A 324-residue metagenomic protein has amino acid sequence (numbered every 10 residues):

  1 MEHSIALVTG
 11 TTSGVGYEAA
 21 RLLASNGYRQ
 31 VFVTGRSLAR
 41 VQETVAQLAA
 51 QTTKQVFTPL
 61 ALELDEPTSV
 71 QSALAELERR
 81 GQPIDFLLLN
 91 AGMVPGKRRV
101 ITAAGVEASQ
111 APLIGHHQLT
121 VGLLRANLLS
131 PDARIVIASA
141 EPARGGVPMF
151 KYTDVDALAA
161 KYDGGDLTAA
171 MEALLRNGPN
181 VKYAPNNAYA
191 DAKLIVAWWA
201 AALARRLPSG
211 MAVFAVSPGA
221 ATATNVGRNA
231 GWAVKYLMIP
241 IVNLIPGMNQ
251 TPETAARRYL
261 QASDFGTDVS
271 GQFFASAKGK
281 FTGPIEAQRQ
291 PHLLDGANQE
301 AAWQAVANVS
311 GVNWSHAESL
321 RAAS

Functional and structural regions predicted by a protein language model:
M1-T222, V312, H316-R321: Rossmann-fold NAD(P)H-dependent dehydrogenase/reductase core
L23, R99-I101, M238, F281-I285: Surface-exposed beta-strand-to-loop junctions that form interaction patches on eukaryotic regulatory domains
G92, G227-W232, S276-P284: Juxtamembrane loop segments immediately following a transmembrane helix
E107, K182-Y189, N243-N249, R289-L294: Active-site rim elements
V147-K151, N225-A230, P284-Q288: Short aromatic-enriched loop/helix-cap "lid" or pocket-rim segments at secondary-structure transitions that line
D166-M171, L203-V269: SDR active-site lid
V242-E286, G296-E300, Q304, V312-A317: C-terminal helical subdomain
